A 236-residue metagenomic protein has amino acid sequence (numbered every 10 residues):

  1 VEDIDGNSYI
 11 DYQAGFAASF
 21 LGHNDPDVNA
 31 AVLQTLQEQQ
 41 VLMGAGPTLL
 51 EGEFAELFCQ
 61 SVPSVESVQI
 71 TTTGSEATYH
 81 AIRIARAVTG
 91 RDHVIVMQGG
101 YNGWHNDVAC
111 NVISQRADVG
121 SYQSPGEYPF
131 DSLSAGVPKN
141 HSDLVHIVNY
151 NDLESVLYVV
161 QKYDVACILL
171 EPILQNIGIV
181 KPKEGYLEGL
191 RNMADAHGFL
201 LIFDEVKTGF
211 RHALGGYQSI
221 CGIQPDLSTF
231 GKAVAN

Functional and structural regions predicted by a protein language model:
D3-I4: Short, acidic, Ser/Thr-enriched surface-loop or helix-capping motifs
N7-S8, I179: Residue-level signal for well-ordered, solvent-exposed loop/turn and beta-edge residues enriched in charged/polar side
S8-D92: Glycine-rich loop-to-alpha-helix module at the N-terminal edge of alpha/beta enzyme cores
E56-A166: PLP-dependent aspartate aminotransferase-fold enzymes
V159, C167, V180-A213: Catalytic PLP-binding core of fold-type I/II PLP enzymes
Y163-I179: Short acidic, glycine-rich surface-loop motifs adjacent to enzyme active sites
C221-N236: Active-site PLP attachment segment
